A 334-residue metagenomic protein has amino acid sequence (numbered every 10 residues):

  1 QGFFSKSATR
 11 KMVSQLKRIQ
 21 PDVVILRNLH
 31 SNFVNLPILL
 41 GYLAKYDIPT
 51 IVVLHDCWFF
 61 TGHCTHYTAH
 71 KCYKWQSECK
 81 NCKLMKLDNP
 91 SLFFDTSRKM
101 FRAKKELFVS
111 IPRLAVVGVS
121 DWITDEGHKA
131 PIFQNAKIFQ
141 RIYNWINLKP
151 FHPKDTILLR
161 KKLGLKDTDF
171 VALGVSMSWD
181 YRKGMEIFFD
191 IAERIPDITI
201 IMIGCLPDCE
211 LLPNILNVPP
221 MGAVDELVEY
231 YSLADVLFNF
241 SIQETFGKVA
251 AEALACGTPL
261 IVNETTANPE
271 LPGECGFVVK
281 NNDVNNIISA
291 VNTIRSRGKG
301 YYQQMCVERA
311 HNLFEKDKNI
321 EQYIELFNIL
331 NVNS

Functional and structural regions predicted by a protein language model:
F59, K74-D155: Donor nucleotide-sugar binding/catalytic pocket of nucleotide-sugar-dependent glycosyltransferases
V117, K166-K183, F189-E193: Conserved donor-binding/catalytic core segment of Leloir-type glycosyltransferases
G204-V228: Nucleotide-activated donor-binding/catalytic signature segment of Leloir-type glycosyltransferases, i.e., the conserved
E229-A234: Short alpha-helical donor nucleotide-sugar binding micro-motif in glycosyltransferases
I242: Aromatic "clamp/platform" in nucleotide-sugar-dependent glycosyltransferases that forms part of the donor/acceptor
P259-V262: Short hydrophobic beta-strand element within catalytic cores of glycosyltransferases and related nucleotide-activated
F277-V284, T293-G298: Conserved acidic donor-binding segment of nucleotide-sugar-dependent glycosyltransferases
K299-N331: A charged, aromatic-enriched C-terminal amphipathic alpha-helix characteristic of glycosyltransferases across folds
